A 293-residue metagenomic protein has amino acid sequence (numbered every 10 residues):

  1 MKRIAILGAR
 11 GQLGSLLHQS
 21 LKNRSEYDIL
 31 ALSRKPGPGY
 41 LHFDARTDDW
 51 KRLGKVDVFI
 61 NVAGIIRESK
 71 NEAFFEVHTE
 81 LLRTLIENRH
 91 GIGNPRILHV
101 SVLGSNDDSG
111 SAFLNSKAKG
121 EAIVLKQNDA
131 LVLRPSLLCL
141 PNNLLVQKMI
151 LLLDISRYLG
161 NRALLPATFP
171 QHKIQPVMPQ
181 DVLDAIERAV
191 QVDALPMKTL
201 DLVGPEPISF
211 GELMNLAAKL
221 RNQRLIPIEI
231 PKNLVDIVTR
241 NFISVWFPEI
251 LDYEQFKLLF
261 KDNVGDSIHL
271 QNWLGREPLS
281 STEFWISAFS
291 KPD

Functional and structural regions predicted by a protein language model:
K2-R24: N-terminal Rossmann NAD(P)H-binding glycine-rich loop of SDR-like oxidoreductase domains
G37-G91, L103-D107: NAD(P)H-binding glycine-rich loop region in Rossmannoid oxidoreductase-like domains and their noncatalytic homologs
V77-S136: Conserved Rossmann-fold NAD(P)-dependent oxidoreductase catalytic core, especially the SDR/UDP-sugar
A122-N143, Q147, D154, G160-R162: Conserved beta-loop-beta element that borders a ligand/cofactor-binding pocket
L152-V177, D181, A185-R188, D193-P196 (+1 more regions): A conserved pocket-lining segment of Rossmann-fold NAD(P)-dependent short-chain dehydrogenase/reductase
A167-H172, L200-P207, A218-R221, N272-G275: Glycine-rich Rossmann NAD(P)(H)-binding loop
N215-D262: Terminal hydrophobic/aromatic helix or amphipathic segment near a protein terminus
F260-D293: Amphipathic terminal alpha-helices
